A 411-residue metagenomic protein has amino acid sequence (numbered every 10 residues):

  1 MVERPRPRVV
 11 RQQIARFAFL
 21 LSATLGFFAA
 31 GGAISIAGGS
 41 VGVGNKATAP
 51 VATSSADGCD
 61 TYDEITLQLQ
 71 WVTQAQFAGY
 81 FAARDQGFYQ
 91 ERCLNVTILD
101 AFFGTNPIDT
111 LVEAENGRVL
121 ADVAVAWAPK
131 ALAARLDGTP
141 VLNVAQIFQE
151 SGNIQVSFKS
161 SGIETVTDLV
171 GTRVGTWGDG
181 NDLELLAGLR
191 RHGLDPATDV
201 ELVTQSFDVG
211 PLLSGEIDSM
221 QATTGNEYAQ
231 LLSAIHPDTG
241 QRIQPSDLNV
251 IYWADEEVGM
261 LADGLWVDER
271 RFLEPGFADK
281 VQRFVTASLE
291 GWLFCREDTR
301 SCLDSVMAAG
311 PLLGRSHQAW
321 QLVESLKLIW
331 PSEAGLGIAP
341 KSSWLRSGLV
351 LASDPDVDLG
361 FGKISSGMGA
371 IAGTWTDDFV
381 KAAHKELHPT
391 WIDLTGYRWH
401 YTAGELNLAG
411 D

Functional and structural regions predicted by a protein language model:
M1-Y62, W391-D411: Short, low-complexity disordered leader/linker segments with a strong preference for bacterial N-terminal type II
G32, G87, A114-V119, G215 (+3 more regions): Short glycine-centered helix-capping/turn motifs at secondary-structure transition points
G44, P50-S214, D218-G225, P245-W253: Short, glycine-/small- and polar/acidic-enriched structural segments that line small-molecule recognition paths
F88-Y89, H192-P196, H236-I243, L313 (+1 more regions): Short helix-capping segments at alpha-helix termini
E91, I243-V258, W330-S342: Short, solvent-exposed loop/beta-turn-alpha elements that line the ligand-binding surface or hinge of extracytoplasmic
E115, P129, F207-P211, G215-L312: Pocket-lining segment of extracytoplasmic ligand-binding domains
E274-K363: Secondary-structure end/capping motifs
L349-D411: Conserved C-terminal helix/tail region of periplasmic/extracytoplasmic solute-binding proteins
